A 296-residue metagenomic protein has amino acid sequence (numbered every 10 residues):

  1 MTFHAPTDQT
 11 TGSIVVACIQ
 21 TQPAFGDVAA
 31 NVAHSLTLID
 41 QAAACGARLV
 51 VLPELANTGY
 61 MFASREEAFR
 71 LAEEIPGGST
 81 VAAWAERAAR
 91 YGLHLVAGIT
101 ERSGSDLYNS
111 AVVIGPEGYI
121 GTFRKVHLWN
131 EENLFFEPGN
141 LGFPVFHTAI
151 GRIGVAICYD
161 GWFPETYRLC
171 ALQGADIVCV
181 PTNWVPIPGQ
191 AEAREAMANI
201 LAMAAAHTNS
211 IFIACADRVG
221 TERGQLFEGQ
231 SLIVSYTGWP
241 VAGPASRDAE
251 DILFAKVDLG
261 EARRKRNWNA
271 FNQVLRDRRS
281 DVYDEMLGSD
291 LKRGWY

Functional and structural regions predicted by a protein language model:
T2-L49: N-terminal glycine-/serine-/threonine-rich phosphate-binding loop
F3, E73-P76, R102-A204, R264-Q273: Active-site catalytic loop in hydrolytic enzyme cores
F3, R218-Y296: C-terminal beta-strand edge segments of enzyme domains
I14, N109, I153, G229-Q230 (+1 more regions): Change "...and in nucleic-acid phosphodiester-cleaving endonucleases..." to "...and in nucleic-acid processing enzymes
V28, T37-I120, W184-I211: Cys-nucleophile CN-hydrolase/nitrilase-fold catalytic domain and related Cys-dependent amidase chemistry that acts on
T58, R65, V112, F123-W129 (+2 more regions): Short beta->alpha transition motifs characteristic of CBS
G78-H94, W162-D251: CN hydrolase (nitrilase-like) catalytic-core segments centered on the catalytic cysteine and neighboring Lys/Glu
A97-I99, S110-V113, P144, S231-I233 (+1 more regions): Short beta-strand scaffold segments in enzyme catalytic cores
